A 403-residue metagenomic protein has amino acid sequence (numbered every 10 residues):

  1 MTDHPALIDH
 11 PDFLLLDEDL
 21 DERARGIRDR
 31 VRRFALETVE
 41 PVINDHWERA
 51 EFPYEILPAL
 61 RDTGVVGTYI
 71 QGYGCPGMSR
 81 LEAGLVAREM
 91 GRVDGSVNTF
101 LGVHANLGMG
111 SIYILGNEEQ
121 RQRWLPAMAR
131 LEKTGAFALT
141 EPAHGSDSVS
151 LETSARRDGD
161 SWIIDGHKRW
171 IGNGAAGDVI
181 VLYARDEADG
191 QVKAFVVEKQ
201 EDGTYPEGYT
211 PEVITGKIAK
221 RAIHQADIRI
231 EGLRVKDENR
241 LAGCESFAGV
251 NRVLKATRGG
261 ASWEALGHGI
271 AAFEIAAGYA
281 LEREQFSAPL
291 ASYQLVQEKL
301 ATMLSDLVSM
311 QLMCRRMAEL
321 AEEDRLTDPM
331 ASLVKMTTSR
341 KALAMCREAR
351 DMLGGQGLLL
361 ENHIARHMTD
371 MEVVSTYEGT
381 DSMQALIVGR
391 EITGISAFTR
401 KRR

Functional and structural regions predicted by a protein language model:
T2-L16, V86, L107, L353-R403: Glycine-rich phosphate/cofactor-binding loops in nucleotide/flavin-utilizing enzymes
L16, L20, I27, Y209-V308 (+3 more regions): Glycine-rich beta->alpha junctions and the first turn(s) of the following alpha-helix
E40-E48, A277, L281-A288, L304-T337 (+2 more regions): C-terminal helix-coil-helix/basic helical segment that borders enzyme active sites and/or dimer interfaces and provides
D62-E132, I171-V179, A321-D324, R366-T369: Internal helix-loop-helix
L131-L139: A short, Trp-centered hydrophobic/proline-enriched beta-strand micro-motif
T153-R156: A structural signal for short hydrophobic beta-strand segments in well-ordered beta-sheet cores
D165-Y209: A short core secondary-structure module
R169-G174, A256-A261, E372-D381: Glycine-rich phosphate/pyrophosphate-binding beta-alpha loops
